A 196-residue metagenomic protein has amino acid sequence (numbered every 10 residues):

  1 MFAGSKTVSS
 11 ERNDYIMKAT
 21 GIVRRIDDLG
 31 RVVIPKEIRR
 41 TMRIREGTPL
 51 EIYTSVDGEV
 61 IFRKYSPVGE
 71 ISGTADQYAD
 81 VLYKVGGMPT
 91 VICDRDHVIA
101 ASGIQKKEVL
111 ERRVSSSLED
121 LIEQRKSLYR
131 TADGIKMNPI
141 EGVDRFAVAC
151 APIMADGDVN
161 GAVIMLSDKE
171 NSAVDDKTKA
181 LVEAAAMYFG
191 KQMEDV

Functional and structural regions predicted by a protein language model:
M1-I16: N-terminal amphipathic/basic-hydrophobic helices that include classical n-h-c signal peptides and signal-anchor
A19-T20, K84-G87, R145-A147: Short, small/polar residue-rich loop motifs at catalytic or cofactor-binding pockets
V23-A100: Intrinsically disordered, low-complexity terminal regulatory regions
S72, D76-V81, V114-E119, A162-V196: Juxtadomain coupling helices with adjacent low-complexity linkers
A79-G142: Structured interaction and signal-relay segments at domain junctions
A101, G161-A162: Short glycine-/small-residue motifs
A147-M154: A short, aliphatic-rich beta-strand micro-motif
